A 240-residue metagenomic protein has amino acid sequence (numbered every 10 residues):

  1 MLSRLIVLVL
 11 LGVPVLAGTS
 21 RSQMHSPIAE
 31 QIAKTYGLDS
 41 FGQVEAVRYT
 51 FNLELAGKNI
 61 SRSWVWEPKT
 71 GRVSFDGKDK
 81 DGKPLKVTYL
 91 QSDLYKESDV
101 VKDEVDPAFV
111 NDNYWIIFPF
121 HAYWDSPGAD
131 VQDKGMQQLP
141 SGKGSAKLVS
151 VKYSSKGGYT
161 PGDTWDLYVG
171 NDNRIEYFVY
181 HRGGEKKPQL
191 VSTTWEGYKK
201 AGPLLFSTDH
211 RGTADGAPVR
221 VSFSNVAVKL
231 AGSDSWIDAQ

Functional and structural regions predicted by a protein language model:
M1-L5: Positively charged n-region of N-terminal signal peptides that target proteins for export
I6-V15: Bacterial N-terminal signal peptides
L16-S22: Sec/Tat signal peptide C-region and signal peptidase I cleavage site
Q23-E30, Y89-D163, G183-K187, A239-Q240: Flexible, processing/modification-adjacent segments and terminal tails in exported/periplasmic/extracellular proteins
S26-D103, A129-Q138: N-terminal mature ectodomain segment of secretory-pathway/periplasmic proteins
F41, W66-P68, W115-I116, W165 (+1 more regions): Tryptophan-centric aromatic hotspots in well-structured domains and transmembrane helices
W64-W66, S92-D99, D112-N113, A122-W124 (+4 more regions): A general structural signal for short secondary-structure boundary/capping elements
K143-A239: Gly/Pro-enriched, hydrophobic low-complexity segments that function as extracytoplasmic propeptides/linkers
